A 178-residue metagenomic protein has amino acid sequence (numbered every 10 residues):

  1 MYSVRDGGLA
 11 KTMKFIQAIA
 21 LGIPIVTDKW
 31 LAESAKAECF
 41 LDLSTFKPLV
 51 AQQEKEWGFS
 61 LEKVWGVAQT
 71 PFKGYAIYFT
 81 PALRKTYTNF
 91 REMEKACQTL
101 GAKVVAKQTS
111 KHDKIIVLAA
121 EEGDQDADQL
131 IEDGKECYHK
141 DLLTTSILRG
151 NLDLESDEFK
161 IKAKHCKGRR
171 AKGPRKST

Functional and structural regions predicted by a protein language model:
V4-A76, T80, R84-T178: BRCT (BRCA1 C-terminal) phosphopeptide-binding modules in DNA damage response/checkpoint, repair, replication
